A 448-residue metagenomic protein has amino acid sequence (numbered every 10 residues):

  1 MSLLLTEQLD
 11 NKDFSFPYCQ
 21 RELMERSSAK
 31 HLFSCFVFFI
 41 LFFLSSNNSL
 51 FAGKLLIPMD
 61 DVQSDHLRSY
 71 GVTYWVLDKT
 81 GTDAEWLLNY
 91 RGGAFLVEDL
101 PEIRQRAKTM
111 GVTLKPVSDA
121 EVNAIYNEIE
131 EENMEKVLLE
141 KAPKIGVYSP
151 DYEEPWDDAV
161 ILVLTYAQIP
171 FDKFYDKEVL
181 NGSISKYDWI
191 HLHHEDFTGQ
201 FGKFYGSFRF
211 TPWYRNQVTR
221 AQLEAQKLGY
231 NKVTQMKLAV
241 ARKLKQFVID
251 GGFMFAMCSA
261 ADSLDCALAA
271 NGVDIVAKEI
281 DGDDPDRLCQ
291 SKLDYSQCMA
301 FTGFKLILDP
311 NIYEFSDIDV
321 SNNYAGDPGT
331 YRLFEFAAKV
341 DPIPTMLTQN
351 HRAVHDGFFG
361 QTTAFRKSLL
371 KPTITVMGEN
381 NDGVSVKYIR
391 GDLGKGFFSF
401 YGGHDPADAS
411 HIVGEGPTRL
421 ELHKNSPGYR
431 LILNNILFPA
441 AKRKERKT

Functional and structural regions predicted by a protein language model:
L5-F36: Bacterial N-terminal signal peptides that target proteins for export
S34-S46: Bacterial N-terminal signal peptides
S46, F51-D158, A167, G403 (+1 more regions): Hydrophobic targeting/anchoring helices
G53-P58, S64-L96, L370-I374, G378-T448: Extracellular ligand-binding/catalytic regions of CAZymes and related secreted enzymes and adhesion modules
L55, D60, S64, L96 (+3 more regions): Helical hinge/lid and interdomain linker segments adjacent to catalytic or ligand-binding clefts that mediate domain
E128-N133, K177-V179, G383-K387: Alpha-helical scaffolding within the catalytic cores of extracellular/periplasmic polymer-degrading hydrolases
D158, T165, D262, K292-H411: Catalytic beta-strand/loop cores that center a nucleophilic Ser/Cys/Thr and support acyl-enzyme chemistry
A269, E279, C289-Q290: Catalytic cores of eukaryotic secretory-pathway lumenal/extracellular enzymes that build and remodel glycoconjugates
